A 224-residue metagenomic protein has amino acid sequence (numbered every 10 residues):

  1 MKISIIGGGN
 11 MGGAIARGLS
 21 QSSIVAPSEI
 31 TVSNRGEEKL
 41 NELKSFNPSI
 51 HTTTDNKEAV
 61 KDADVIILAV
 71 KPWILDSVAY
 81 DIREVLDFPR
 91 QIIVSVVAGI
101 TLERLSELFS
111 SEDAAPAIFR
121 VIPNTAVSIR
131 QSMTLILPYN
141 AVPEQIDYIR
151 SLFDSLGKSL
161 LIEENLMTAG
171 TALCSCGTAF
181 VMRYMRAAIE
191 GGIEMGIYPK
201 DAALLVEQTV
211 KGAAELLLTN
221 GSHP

Functional and structural regions predicted by a protein language model:
M1-D62, Q131, G191-M195: NAD(P)+-binding Rossmann beta1-loop-alpha1 motif at the extreme N-terminus of oxidoreductases
I3-I5, I66, V94, I149: Hydrophobic packing within well-folded, soluble alpha/beta domains
G13, R17-Q21, S45, Y80 (+3 more regions): Short, well-ordered alpha-helices that flank and scaffold nucleotide-derived cofactor binding pockets
A26-E29, P89-Q91, P116, K200-D201: Short acidic capping loops at alpha-helix termini that bridge into adjacent secondary structure
E37, N56-K61, V65-L68, P72-I136: Rossmann-like NAD(P)(H) cofactor-binding subdomain of soluble oxidoreductases
R104-A117, M133-G170, V181-T219: Internal alpha-helical scaffold of NAD(P)-dependent oxidoreductase catalytic cores
G177: Aromatic-residue-lined binding/catalytic grooves and analogous aromatic/hydrophobic interfacial grooves in multimeric
N220-P224: Short, intrinsically disordered, charge-balanced linker/junction segments flanking boundaries in proteins
